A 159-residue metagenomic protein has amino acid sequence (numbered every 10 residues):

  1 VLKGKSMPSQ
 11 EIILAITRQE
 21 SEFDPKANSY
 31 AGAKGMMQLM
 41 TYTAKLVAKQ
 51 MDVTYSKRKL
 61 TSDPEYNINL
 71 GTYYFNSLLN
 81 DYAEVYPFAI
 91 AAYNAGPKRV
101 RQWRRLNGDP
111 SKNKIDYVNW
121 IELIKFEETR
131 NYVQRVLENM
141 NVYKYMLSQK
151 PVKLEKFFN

Functional and structural regions predicted by a protein language model:
V1-N159: Catalytic glycan-binding domains that act on GlcNAc-containing polysaccharides
